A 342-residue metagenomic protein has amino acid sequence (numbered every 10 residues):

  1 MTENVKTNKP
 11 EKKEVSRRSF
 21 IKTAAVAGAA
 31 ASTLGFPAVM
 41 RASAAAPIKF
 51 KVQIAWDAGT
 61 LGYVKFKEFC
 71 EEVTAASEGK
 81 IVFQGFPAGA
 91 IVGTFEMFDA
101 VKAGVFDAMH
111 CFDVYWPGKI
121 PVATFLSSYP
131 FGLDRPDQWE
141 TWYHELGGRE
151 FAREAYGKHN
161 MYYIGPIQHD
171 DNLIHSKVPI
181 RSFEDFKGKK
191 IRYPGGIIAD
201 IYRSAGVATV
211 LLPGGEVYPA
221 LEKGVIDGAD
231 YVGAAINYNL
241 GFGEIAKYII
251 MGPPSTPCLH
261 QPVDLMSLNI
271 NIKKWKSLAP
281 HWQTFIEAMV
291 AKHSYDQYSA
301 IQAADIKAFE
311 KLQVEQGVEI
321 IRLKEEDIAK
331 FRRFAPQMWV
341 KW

Functional and structural regions predicted by a protein language model:
M1-S19: N-terminal secretory signal peptides
K13-V15, S19-W139, G147-R149, R153-W342: N-terminal secretory/targeting leader peptides
H144: Catalytic cores of large soluble enzymes that bind and process phosphate-bearing ligands
